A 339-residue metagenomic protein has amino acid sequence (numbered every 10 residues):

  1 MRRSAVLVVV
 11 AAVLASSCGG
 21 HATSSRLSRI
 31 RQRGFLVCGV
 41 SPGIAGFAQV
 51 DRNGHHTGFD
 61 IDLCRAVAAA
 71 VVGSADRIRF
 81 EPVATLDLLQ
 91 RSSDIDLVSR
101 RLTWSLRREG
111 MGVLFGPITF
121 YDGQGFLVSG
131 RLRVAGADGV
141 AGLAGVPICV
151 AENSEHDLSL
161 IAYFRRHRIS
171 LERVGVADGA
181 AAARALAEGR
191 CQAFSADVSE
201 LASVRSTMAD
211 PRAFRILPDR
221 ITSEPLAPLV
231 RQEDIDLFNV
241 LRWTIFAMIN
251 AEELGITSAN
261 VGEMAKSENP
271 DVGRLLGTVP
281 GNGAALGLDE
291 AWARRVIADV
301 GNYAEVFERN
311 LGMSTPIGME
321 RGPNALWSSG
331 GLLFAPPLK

Functional and structural regions predicted by a protein language model:
M1-V6: Bacterial N-terminal signal peptides that target proteins for export
L14-S17: C-terminal motif of bacterial Sec signal peptides marking the signal peptidase cleavage site
G19, I61-R65, A69-V71, G130-V134 (+6 more regions): Extended ligand-binding regions for polar small-molecule ligands
T23-S25, R77-Q90, A135-G136, R173-E188: Short helix-initiation/N-cap motifs at beta->coil->alpha
T23-S99, L286-G287: Extracytoplasmic small-molecule ligand-binding "clamshell" domains of the periplasmic binding protein/Venus flytrap
R31-Q32, A68-D76, S93, R131 (+7 more regions): Sec-exported extracytoplasmic/periplasmic mature domains
F35-G46, H56-V71, T103-W104, D122-A181: Bilobed "Venus flytrap"/periplasmic-binding protein-like clamshell domains and structurally analogous long
R65, A69, G73-G142, V198-T222 (+1 more regions): Acidic, polar ligand-binding/catalytic clefts
